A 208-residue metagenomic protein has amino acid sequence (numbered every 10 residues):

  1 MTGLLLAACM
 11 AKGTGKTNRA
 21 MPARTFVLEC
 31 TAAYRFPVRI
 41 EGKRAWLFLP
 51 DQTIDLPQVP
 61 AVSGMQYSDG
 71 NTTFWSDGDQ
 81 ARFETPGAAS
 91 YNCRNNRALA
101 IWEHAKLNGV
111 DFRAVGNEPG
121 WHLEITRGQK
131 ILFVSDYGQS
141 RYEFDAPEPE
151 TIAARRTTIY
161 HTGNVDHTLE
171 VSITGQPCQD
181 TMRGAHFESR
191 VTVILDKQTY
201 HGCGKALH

Functional and structural regions predicted by a protein language model:
M1-A7: Bacterial N-terminal signal peptides
M10-H208: Cysteine-centric segments in proteins
